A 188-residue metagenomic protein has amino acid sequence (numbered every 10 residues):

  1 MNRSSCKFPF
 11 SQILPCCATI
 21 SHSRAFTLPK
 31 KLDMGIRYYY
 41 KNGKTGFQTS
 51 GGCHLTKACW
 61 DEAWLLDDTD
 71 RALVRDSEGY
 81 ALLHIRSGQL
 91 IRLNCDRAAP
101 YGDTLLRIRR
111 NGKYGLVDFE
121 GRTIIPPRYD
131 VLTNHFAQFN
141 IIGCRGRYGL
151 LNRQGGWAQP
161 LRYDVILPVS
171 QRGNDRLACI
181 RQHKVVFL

Functional and structural regions predicted by a protein language model:
M1-N2, M34: Accessible peptide chain termini
N2-F8: Extreme N-terminal basic, low-complexity initiation segments that serve as generic localization/processing leaders
P9-L188: Residue-level detector of conserved, function-critical positions
